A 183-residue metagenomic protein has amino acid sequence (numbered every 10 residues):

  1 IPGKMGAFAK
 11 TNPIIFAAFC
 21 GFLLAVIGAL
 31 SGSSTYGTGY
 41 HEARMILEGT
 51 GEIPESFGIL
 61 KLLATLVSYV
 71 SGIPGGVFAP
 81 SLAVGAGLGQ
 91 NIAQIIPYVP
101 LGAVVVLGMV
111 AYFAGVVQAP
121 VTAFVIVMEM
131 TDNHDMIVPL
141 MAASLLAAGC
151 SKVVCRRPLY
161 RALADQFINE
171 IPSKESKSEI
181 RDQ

Functional and structural regions predicted by a protein language model:
I1-D182: Alpha-helical transmembrane segments and immediately membrane-proximal extracytoplasmic
